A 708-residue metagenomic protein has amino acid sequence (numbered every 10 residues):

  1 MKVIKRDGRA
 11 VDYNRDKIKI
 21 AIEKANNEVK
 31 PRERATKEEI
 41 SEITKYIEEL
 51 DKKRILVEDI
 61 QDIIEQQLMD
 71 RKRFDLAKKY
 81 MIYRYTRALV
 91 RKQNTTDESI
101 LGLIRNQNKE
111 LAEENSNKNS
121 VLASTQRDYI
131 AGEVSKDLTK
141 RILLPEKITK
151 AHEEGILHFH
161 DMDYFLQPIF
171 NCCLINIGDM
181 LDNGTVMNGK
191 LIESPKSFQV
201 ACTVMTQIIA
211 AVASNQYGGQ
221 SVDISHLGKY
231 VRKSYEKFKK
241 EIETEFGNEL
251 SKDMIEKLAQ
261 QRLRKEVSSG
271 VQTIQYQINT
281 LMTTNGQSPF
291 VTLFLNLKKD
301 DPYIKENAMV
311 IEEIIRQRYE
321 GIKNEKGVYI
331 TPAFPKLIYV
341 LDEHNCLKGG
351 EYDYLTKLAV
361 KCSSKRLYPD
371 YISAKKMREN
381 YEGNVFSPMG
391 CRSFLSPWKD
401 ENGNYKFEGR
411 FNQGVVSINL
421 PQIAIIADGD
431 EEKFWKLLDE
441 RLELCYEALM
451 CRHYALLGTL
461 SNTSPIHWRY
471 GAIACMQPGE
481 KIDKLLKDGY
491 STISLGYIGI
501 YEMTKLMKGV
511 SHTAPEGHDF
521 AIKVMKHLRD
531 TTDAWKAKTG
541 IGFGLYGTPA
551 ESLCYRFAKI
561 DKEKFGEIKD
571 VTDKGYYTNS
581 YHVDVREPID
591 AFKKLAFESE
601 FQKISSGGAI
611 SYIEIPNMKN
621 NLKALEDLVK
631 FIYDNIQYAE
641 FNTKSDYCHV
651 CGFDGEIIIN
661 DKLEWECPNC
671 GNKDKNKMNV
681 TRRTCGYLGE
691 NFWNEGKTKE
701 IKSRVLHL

Functional and structural regions predicted by a protein language model:
M1-L103, Q107, K702-H707: Charged, amphipathic alpha-helical regulatory modules used for macromolecular assembly or allosteric control
K17, A21, I63, M309-I314 (+1 more regions): Alpha-helical scaffold elements adjacent to nucleotide-binding pockets in ATP/GTP-utilizing enzyme cores
I18, I22, L227, V231 (+2 more regions): Buried hydrophobic packing segments
R34, I55-E58, S491, P515 (+1 more regions): Short, solvent-exposed positions on alpha-helices
T86-V90, T96-G489, V510, A514-K675 (+1 more regions): Conserved catalytic cores of very large enzyme subunits
I493-L506, K526, R683: Contiguous, well-ordered alpha-helical segments that form the cores/surfaces of helical PPI scaffolds
N669-L708: Long insertion/accessory domains within large nucleic-acid-processing enzymes
